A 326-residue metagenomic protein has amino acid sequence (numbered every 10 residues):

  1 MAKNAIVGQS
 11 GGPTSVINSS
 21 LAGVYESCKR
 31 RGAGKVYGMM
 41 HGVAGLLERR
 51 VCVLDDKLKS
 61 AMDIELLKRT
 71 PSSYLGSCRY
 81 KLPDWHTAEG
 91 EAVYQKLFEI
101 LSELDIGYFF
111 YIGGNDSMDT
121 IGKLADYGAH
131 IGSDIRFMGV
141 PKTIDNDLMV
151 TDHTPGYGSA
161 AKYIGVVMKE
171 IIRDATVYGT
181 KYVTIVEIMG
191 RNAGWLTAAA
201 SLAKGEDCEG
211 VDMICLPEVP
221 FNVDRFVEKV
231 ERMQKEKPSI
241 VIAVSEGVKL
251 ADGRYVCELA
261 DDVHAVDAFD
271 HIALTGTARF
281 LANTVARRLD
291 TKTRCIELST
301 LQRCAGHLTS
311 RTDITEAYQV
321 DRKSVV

Functional and structural regions predicted by a protein language model:
A2-C52: N-terminal phosphate-binding or glycine-rich loops at protein starts, especially the Walker A/P-loop of NTPases
S10-G12, M39-G45, R79-Y80, G114-N115 (+5 more regions): Short, ordered loop/turn segments at secondary-structure junctions
T14-V24, L46-L47, E91-Q95, N115-K123 (+5 more regions): Short glycine/serine/threonine-rich phosphate/pyrophosphate-binding segments that cradle anionic phosphate groups
R49-G107, D116, P155-Y157, K169: Glycine-rich oxoanion-binding loops at beta->alpha junctions
I100, Y108-G113, D119-D134, M138 (+1 more regions): Accessory alpha-helical/coil subdomains and C-terminal extensions that flank or cap enzyme catalytic cores
R254-E258, A305-T315: Short glycine/threonine-rich loop-to-helix capping motif typified by GTGT followed within a few residues by an Asp-Pro
I296-L308: Active-site pocket-lining segment
K323-V326: Conserved small/polar residues in nucleotide/adenosyl-binding loops
